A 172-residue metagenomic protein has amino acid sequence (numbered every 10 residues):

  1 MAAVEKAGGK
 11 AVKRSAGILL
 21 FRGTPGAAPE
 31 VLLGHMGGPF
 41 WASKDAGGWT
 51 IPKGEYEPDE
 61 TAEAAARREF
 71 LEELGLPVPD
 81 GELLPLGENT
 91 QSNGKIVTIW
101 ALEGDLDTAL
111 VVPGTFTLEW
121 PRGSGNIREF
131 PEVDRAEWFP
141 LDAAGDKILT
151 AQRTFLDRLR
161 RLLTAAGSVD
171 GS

Functional and structural regions predicted by a protein language model:
A2-G8, L86, R122-I127: Short, P/G- and charge-enriched loop/turn segments at secondary-structure junctions
A2-T50, W100: N-terminal strand-loop-strand
T24-A27, G38-W41, E57-P58, N93-G94 (+1 more regions): Short, charged/polar surface micro-motifs in flexible loops or helix N-caps
A27-L76, S172: Conserved Nudix-box catalytic region and its N-terminal flanking loop in Nudix hydrolases and closely related
P77-G87: A short coil-to-beta-strand element that immediately follows conserved catalytic motifs
E88-G125, E137, L159, A166: Active-site-adjacent beta-strand/loop module that shapes the phosphate/pyrophosphate-binding cleft
R128-D134: Non-DNA-binding regulatory cores of transcription-related proteins, predominantly C-terminal effector-binding
E137, L141-S172: Charged phosphate-binding loop/patch that engages nucleotide di/tri-phosphates or the phosphate backbone of nucleic
